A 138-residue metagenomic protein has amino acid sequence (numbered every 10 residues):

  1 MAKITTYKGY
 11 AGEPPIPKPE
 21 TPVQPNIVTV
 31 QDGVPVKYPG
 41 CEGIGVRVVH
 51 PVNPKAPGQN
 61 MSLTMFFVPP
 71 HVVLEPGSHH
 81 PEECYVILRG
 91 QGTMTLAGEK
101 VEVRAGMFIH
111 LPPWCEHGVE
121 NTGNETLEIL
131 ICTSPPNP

Functional and structural regions predicted by a protein language model:
M1-N60: A short, N-terminal "cap"/entry segment at the start of jelly-roll beta-barrel domains of the cupin/DSBH fold
G45-V52, T64-H79, P113: Conserved short histidine dyad/triad with adjacent acidic residue
P57, T93, R104-A105, P113-P138: Ligand-binding loop in jelly-roll beta-barrel domains
Q59-M61, S78-H80, T122-G123: Short glycine/proline-enriched turns and hinge-like loops at secondary-structure junctions
M65-P70, S78-M94, C132: Short, conserved beta-strand element in jelly-roll/cupin
P70, H80-P81, E99, C115-E116 (+1 more regions): A generic "binding-loop/recognition-motif" signal
C84, G98-W114: Short acidic-glycine-tyrosine-enriched beta hairpin
